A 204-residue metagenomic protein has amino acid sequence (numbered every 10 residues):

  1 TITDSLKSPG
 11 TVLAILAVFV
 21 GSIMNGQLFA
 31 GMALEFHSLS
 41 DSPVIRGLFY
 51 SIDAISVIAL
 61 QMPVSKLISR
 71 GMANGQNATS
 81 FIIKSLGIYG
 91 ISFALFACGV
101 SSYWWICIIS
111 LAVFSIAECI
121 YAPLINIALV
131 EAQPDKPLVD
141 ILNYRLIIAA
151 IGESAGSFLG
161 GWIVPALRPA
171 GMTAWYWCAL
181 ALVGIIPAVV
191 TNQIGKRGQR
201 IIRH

Functional and structural regions predicted by a protein language model:
T1-A17: Juxtamembrane intracellular "pre-TM" segments in multi-pass secondary transporters
A30-F49, P165: Short amphipathic helix-loop junctions that connect adjacent transmembrane helices in Major Facilitator Superfamily/SLC
A59-N77, V164: Helix-to-loop junctions at the C-terminal end of transmembrane segments in multipass secondary transporters
A78-L95: Structural signature of the two symmetry-related core transmembrane helices
I120-Q133: Intracellular juxtamembrane helix-capping segments at the cytosolic ends of symmetry-related transmembrane helices
K136-L167: A late C-terminal transmembrane helix in Major Facilitator Superfamily
W162-G184: A membrane-interface helix-boundary motif in multi-pass transporters
C178-H204: Multi-pass alpha-helical transporter architecture, strongest for 12-TM Major Facilitator/SLC carriers used
